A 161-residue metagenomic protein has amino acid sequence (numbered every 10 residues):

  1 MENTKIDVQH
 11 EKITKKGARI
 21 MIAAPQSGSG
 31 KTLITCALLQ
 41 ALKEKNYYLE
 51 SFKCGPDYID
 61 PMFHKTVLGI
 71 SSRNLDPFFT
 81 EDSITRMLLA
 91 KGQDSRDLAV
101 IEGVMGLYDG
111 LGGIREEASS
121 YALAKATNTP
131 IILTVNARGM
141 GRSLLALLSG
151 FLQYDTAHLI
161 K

Functional and structural regions predicted by a protein language model:
D7-S29, L33-T127, T134-H158: ATP-dependent carboxylate-amine ligase catalytic core
